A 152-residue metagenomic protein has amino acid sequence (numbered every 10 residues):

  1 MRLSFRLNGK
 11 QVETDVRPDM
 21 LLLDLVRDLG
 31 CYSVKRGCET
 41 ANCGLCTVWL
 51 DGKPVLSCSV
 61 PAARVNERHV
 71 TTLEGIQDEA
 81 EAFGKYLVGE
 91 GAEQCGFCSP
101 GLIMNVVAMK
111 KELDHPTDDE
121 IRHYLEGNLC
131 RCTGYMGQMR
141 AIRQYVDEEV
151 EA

Functional and structural regions predicted by a protein language model:
M1-A152: Signature of N-terminal electron-transfer/Fe-S-associated modules in redox systems
